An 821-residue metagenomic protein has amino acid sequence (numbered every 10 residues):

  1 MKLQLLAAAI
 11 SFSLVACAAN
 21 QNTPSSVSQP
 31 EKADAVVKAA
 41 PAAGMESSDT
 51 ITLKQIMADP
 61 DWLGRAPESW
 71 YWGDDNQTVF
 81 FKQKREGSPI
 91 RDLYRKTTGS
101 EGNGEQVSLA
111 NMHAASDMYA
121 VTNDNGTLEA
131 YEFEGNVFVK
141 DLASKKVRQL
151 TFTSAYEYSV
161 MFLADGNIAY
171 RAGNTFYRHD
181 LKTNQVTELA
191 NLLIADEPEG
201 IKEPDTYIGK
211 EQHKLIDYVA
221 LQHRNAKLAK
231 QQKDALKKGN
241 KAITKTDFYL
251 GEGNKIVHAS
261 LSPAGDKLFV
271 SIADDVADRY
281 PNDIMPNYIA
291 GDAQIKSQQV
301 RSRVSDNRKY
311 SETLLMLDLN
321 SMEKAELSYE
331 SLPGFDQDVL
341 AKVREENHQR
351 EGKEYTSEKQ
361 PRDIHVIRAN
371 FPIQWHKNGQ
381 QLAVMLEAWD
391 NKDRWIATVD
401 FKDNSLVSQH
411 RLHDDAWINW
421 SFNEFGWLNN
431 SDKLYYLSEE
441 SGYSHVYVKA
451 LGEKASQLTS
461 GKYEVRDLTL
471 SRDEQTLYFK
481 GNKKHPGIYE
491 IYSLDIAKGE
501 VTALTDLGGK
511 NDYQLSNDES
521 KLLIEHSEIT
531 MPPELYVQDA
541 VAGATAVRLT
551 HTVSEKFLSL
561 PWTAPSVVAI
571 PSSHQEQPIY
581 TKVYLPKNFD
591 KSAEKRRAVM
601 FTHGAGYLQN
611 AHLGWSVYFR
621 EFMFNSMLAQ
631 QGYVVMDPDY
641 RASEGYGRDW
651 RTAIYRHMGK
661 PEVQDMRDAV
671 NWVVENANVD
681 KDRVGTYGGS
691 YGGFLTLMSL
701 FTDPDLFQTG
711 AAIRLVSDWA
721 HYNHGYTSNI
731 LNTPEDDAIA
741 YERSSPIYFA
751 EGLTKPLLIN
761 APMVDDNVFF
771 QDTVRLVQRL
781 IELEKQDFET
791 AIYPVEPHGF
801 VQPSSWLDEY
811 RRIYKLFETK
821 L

Functional and structural regions predicted by a protein language model:
M1-L5: Positively charged n-region of N-terminal signal peptides that target proteins for export
L6-F12, A16-T502, G509, S520-K521 (+2 more regions): Beta-propeller folds
D141, T151, A190, T505 (+3 more regions): Short, flexible helix/strand-to-coil boundary loops that buttress conserved ligand/catalytic motifs in alpha/beta
E387, K510-L821: Serine-hydrolase catalytic core recognition
